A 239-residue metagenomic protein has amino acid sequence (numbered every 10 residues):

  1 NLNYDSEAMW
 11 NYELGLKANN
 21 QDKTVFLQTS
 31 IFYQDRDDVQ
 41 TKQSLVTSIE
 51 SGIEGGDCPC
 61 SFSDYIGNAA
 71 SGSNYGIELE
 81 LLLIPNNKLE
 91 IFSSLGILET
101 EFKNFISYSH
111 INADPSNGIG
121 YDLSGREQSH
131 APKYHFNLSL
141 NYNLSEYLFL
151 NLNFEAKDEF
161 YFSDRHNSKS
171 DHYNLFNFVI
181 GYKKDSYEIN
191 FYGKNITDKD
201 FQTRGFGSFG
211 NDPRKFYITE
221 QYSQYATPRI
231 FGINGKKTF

Functional and structural regions predicted by a protein language model:
N1-L2, T41-I66, K103-G125, G205-S223: Solvent-exposed loop segments that connect transmembrane elements
L2-Y4, K17, Y65-A69, L81 (+4 more regions): Outer-membrane beta-barrel proteins
N3-N68, S73-Y75, L82-I84, G96 (+1 more regions): Membrane-embedded beta-barrel scaffold of Gram-negative outer-membrane proteins
E7, K17-Q21, L82-I84, K88 (+4 more regions): Structural signature of outer-membrane beta-barrel channels/translocons
A8-Y12, K23, S73-Y75, H130-F136 (+3 more regions): Residues that define the transmembrane beta-barrel architecture of outer-membrane proteins
D22-L27, K88-I91, E146-L150, S186-F191: Repeated loop/turn-to-beta-strand initiation elements of outer-membrane beta-barrel proteins
Y33-D35, C60-D164, N234-T238: Gram-negative outer-membrane beta-barrel transporters
K42, I91, A156-Y161, Y182-F239: C-terminal beta-signal and adjacent terminal beta-strands/loops of Gram-negative outer-membrane beta-barrel proteins
